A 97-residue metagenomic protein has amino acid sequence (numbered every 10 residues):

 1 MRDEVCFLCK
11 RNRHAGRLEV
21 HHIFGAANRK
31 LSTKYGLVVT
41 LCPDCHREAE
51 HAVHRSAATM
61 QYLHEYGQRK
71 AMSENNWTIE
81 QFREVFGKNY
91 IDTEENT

Functional and structural regions predicted by a protein language model:
M1-E19, D44: Short cysteine-rich loop/turn motifs with clustered Cys
D3-V5, A27-K30: Short secondary-structure capping micro-motifs at structural edges
N12-H14, G25, T78: Short, solvent-exposed coil/turn linker segments
L18-A26, C42-A49: Histidine-centered catalytic micro-motifs
R29-V39, R47-T97: Polybasic, low-complexity binding patches
